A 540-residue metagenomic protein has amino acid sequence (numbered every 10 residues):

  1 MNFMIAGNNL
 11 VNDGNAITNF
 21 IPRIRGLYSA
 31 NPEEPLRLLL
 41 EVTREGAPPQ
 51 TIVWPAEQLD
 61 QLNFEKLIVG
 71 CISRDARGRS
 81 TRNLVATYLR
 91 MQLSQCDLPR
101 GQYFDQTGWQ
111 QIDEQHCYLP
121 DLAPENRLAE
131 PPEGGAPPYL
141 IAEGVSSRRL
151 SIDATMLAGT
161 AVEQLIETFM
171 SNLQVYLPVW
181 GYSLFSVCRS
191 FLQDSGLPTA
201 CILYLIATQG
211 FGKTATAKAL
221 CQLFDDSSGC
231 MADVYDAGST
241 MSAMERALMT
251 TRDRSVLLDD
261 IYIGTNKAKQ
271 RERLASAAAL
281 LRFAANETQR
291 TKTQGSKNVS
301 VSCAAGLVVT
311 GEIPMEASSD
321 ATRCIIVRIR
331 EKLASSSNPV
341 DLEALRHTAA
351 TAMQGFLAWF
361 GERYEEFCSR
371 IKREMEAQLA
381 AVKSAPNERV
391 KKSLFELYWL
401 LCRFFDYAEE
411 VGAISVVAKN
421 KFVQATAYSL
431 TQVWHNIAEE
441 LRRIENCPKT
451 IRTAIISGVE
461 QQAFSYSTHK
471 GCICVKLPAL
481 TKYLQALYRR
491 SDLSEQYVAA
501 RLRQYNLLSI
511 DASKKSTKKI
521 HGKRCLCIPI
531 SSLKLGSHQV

Functional and structural regions predicted by a protein language model:
M1-Q174, L220, R246-A247, T251-R254 (+1 more regions): Conserved glycine-centered beta->alpha loop in an early N-terminal alpha/beta scaffold
I112, C117-M156, G264, R370-V540: DNA transaction DNA-binding modules
G135-C230, L394: P-loop NTPase catalytic core of nucleic-acid-dependent motor ATPases
T216-Q270: AAA+/P-loop NTPase substrate/partner-engagement loops
M249-T251, K292-V309: AAA+/SF3 P-loop NTPase mechanochemical coupling elements
D259, A304-E312, I326-R328: Structural recognition of the conserved hydrophobic beta-strand(s) that form the central parallel beta-sheet of P-loop
R273-T293: Conserved catalytic/switch belt of AAA+ P-loop NTPases
V301-C303, S318-V417, V423: Phosphate-sensing "switch" segment of ASCE/P-loop ATPases
